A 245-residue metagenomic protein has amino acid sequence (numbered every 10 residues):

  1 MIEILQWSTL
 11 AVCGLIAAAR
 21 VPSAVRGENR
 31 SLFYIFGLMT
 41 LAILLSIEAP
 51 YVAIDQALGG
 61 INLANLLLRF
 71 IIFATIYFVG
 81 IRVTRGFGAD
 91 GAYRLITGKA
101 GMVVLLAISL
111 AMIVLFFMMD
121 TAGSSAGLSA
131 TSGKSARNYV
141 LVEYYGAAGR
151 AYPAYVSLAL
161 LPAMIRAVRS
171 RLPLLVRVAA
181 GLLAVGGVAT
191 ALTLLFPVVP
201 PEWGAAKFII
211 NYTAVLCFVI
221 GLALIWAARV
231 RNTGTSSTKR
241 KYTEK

Functional and structural regions predicted by a protein language model:
M1-R26, F33, P153-R166, I220: First transmembrane helix
I2-L10, N62-A74, L141-Y155, A206-F218: Alpha-helical transmembrane segments of polytopic membrane proteins
E3-L10, F33-A42, Q56-G88: Individual alpha-helical transmembrane segments in multi-pass integral membrane proteins
V21-F33, F87-G98, R166-V176: Membrane-interface helix-boundary motifs at transmembrane edges
R26, L41-N65, T121-G127, F196-W203: Helix-loop junctions on the outward
S31-A53, A180-P197: Hydrophobic alpha-helical transmembrane segments of multi-pass membrane proteins
F87-L158: Membrane-proximal helix-loop-helix units in multi-pass membrane proteins
P153-K245: C-terminal transmembrane-bundle signature of multipass membrane proteins, characterized by strong activation on
